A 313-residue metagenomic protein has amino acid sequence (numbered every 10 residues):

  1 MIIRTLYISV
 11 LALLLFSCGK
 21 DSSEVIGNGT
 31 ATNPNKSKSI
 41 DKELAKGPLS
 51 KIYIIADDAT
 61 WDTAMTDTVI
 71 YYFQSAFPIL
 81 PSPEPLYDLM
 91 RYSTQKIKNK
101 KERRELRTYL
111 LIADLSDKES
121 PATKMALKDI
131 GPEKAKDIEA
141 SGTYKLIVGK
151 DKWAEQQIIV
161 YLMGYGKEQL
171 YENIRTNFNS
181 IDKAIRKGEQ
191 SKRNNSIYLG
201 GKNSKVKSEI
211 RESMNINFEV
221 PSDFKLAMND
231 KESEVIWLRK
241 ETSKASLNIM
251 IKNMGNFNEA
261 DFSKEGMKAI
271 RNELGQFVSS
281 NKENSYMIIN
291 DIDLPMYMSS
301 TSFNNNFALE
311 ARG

Functional and structural regions predicted by a protein language model:
I2-S9: Sec-dependent signal peptide recognition, specifically the positively charged N-region followed immediately by
L14-S17: C-terminal motif of bacterial Sec signal peptides marking the signal peptidase cleavage site
G19-N35: Bacterial Sec signal peptide processing site at the extreme N-terminus
T32-K38, K46, K51-A64, L80 (+3 more regions): Secretory pathway targeting signatures of secreted, lumenal, and periplasmic proteins
S75-Y92, Q156-I158, G166: Preference for solvent-exposed, low-hydrophobicity sequence contexts
Y92-Y109, A113-L162, G275-G313: Signature of long, low-cysteine stretches enriched in small and polar/charged residues
E172-I216, S222: A surface/extracellular/periplasmic glyco- and lipid-processing/surface-interacting theme
